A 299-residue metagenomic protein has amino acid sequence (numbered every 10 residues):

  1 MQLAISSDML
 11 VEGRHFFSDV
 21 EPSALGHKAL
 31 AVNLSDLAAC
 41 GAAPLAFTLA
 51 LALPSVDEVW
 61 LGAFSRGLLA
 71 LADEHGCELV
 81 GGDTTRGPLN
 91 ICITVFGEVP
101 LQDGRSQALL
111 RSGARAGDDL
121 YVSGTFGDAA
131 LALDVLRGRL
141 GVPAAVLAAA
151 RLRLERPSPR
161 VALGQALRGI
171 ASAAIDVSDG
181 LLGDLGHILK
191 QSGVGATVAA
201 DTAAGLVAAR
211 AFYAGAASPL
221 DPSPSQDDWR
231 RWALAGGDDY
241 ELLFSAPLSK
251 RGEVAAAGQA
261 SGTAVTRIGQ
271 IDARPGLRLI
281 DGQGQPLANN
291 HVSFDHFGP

Functional and structural regions predicted by a protein language model:
M1-V122: Glycine-rich phosphate/pyrophosphate-binding loop regions near the starts of catalytic domains
I5-D8, G124, A200, D281: Pocket-edge structural micro-motifs
V11, L37, D128, L181 (+1 more regions): Glycine-rich nucleotide phosphate-binding loop and flanking beta-alpha elements of Rossmann-like dinucleotide-binding
P22-L25, V56, W60, T125 (+5 more regions): Catalytic cores of large soluble enzymes that bind and process phosphate-bearing ligands
L30, L133-L136, L185-L189: Buried hydrophobic packing segments
S55-V80, T85-I91, F96, Q102 (+2 more regions): Glycine-/charge-enriched secondary-structure boundary and capping motifs
L101-R156: Phosphate/diphosphate-binding glycine-rich loops and adjacent basic-rich segments that engage nucleotide
A145-H187: Polyanion-binding loop/helix "lid" in catalytic or ligand-binding cores
